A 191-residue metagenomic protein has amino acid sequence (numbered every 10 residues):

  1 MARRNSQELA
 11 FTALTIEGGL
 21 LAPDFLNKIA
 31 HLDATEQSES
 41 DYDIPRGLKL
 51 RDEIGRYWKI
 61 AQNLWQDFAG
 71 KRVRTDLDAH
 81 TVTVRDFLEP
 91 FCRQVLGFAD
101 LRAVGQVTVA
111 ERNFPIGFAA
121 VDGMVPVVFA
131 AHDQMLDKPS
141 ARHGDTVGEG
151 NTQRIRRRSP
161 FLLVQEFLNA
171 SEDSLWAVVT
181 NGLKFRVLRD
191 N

Functional and structural regions predicted by a protein language model:
M1-W176: A short, conserved, highly charged catalytic patch centered on acidic carboxylates
N169-N191: Mixed-charge intrinsically disordered linker/loop segments at interdomain junctions
